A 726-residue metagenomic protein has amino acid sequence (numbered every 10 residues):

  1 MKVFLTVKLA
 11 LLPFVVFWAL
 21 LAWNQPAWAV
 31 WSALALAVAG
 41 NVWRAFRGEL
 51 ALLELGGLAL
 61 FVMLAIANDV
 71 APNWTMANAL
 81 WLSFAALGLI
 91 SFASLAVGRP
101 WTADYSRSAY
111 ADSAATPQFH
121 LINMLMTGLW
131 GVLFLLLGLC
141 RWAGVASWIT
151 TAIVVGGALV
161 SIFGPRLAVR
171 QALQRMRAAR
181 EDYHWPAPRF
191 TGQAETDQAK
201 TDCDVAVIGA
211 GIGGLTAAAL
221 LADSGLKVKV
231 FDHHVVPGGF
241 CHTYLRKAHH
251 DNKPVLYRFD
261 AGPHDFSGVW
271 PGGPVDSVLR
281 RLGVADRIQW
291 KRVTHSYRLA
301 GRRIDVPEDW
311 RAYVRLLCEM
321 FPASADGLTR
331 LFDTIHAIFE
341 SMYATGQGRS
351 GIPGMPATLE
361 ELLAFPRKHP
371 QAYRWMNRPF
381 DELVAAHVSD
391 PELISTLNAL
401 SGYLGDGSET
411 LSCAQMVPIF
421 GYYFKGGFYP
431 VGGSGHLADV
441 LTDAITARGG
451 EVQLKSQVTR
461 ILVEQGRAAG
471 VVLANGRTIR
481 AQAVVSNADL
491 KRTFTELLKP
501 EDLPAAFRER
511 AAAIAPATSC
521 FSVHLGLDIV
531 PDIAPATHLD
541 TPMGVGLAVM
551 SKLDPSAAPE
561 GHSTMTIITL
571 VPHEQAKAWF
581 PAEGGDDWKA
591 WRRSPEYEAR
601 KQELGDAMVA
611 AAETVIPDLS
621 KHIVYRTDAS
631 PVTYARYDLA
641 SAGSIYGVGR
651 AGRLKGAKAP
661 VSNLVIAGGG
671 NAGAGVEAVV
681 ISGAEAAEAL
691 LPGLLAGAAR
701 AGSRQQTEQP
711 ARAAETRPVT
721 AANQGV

Functional and structural regions predicted by a protein language model:
A71-I122: Membrane-proximal helix-loop-helix units in multi-pass membrane proteins
R166-V205, D223-S224, H250, A651-R653 (+3 more regions): Extreme N-terminal leader/targeting segments of oxidoreductases
D197-Q347, G649: N-terminal glycine-rich phosphate/pyrophosphate-binding loop and immediately adjacent elements
A300-L411: Rossmann-like flavin
D390-G407, G544-A548, V609-G673: A glycine-rich dinucleotide-binding beta-alpha-beta segment and adjacent secondary-structure elements that constitute
V417-A474: Helical element adjacent to the flavin cofactor pocket in flavoenzyme catalytic cores
Y429, T459-M565, T707: Mid-domain catalytic core of redox enzymes that form a hydrophobic substrate pocket/lid adjacent to a catalytic redox
G526-A629: C-terminal segments that line or cap access tunnels to active or ligand-binding sites in enzymes and enzyme-associated
